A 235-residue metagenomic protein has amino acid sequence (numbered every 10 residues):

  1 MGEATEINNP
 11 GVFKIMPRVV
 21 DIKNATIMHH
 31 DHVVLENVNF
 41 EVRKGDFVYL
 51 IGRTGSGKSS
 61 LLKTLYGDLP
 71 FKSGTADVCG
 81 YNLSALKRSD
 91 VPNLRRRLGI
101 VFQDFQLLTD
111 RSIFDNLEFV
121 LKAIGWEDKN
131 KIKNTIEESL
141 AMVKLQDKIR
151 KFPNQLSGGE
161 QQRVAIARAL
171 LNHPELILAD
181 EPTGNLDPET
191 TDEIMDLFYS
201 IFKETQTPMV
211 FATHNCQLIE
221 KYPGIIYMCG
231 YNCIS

Functional and structural regions predicted by a protein language model:
Y66: Helix-to-loop junction immediately C-terminal to a conserved catalytic motif
G74-N82: Conserved ABC transporter NBD signature motif
L83-G99, E204: ABC ATPase NBD coupling module
R111-F119: Short coil-to-helix segment of the ABC ATPase nucleotide-binding domain corresponding to the Q-loop/switch region
K151-N154, N172, T205: Conserved signature/switch motifs of ABC ATPase nucleotide-binding domains
F152-Q162: Conserved ABC ATPase signature
I177-D180: Catalytic Walker B motif of ABC-type/P-loop ATPase nucleotide-binding domains
